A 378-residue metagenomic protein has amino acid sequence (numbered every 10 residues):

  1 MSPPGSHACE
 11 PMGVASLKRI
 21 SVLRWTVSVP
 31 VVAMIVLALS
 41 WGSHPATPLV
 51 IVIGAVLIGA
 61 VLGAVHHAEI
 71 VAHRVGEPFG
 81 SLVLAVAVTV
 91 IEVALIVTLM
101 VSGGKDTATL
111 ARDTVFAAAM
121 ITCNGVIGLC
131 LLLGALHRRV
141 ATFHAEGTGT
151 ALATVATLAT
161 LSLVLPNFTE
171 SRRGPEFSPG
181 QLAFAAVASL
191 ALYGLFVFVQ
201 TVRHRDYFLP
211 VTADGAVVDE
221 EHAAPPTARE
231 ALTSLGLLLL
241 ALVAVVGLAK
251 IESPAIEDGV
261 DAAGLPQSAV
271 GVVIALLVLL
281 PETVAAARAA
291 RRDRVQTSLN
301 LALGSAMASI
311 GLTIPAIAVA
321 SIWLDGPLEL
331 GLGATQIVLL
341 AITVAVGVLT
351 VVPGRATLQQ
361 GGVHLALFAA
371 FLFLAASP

Functional and structural regions predicted by a protein language model:
S2-P378: Hydrophobic alpha-helical segments, chiefly the membrane-spanning helices and signal/signal-anchor peptides
